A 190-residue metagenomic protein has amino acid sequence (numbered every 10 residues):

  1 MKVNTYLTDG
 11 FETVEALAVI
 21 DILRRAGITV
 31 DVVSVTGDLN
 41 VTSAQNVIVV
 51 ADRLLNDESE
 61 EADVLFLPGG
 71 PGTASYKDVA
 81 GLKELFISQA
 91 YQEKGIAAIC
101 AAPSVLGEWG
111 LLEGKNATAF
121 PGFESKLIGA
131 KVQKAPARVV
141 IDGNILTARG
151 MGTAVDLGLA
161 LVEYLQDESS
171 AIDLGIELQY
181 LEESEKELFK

Functional and structural regions predicted by a protein language model:
M1-G95, S104-E108, E113-G114, K126 (+2 more regions): Extended, subdomain-level signal for the structured scaffold at the beginning of enzyme domains
I99-C100: Short, thiol/selenol-centered motifs that function as redox-active sites or metal-ligating centers
A117: Anionic-ligand binding patches
P121-S125: Short, acidic/turn-prone active-site loops that include or flank metal/cofactor- and phosphate-binding residues
V140-I145: Beta-strand-turn-beta hairpins that frame and shape the catalytic cleft of phosphate-ester-processing enzymes
